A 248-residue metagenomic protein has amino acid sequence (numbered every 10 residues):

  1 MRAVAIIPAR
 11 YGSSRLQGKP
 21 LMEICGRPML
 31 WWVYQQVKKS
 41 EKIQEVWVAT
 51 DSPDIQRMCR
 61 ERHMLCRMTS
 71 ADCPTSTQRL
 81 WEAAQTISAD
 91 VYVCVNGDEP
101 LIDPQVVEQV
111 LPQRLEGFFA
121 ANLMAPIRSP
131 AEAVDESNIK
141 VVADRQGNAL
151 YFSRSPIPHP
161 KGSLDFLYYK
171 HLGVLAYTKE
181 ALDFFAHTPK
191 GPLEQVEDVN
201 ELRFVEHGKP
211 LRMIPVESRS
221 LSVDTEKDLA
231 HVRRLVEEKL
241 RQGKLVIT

Functional and structural regions predicted by a protein language model:
R2-A49: N-terminal glycine-rich phosphate-binding loop and ensuing alpha1 helix
V4, W47, E99, K140 (+3 more regions): A residue-level structural signature of the nucleotidyltransferase/glycosyltransferase Rossmann-like core
A5, V46-V48, Y92, A121 (+2 more regions): Hydrophobic/aromatic residues located in beta-strands of well-ordered beta-sheets within soluble catalytic
I43, A89, E116-F119: Short, high-confidence coil segments that cap the C-terminus of an alpha-helix and link into the following beta-strand
W47, P53-P112: Short phosphate-binding loop-to-helix
T50-D51, I102, Y177, D224: A conserved hydrophobic position in a structured secondary element of the catalytic/binding core that shapes
I102-G191: Conserved core of the sugar-phosphate nucleotidyltransferase
F166-T248: Conserved alpha/beta core of the MobA/IspD/sugar-nucleotide pyrophosphorylase nucleotidyltransferase superfamily
